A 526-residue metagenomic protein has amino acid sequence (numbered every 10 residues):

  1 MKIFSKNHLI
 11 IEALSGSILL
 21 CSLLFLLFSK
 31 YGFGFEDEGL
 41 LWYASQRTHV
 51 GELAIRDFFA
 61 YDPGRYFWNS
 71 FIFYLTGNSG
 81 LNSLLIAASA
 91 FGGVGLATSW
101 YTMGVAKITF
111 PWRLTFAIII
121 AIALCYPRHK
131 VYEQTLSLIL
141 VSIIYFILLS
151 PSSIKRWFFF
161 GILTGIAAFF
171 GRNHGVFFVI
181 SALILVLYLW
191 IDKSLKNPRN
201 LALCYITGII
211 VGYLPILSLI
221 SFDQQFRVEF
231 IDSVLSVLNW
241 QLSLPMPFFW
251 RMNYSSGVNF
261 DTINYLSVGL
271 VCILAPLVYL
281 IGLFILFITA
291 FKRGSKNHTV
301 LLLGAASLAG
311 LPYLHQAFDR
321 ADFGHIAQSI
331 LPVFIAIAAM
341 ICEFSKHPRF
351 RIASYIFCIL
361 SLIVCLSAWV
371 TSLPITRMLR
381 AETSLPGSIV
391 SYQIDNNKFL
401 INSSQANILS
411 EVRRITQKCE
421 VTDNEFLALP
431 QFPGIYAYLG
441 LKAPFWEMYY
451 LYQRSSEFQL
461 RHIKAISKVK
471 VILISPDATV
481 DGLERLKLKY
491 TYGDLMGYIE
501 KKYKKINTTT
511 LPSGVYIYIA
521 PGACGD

Functional and structural regions predicted by a protein language model:
S29-A44, I55-F71, N78-S79, L451: Extracytoplasmic catalytic/substrate-binding loops of multi-pass membrane glycan-assembly enzymes
A60, G387-Q453, I463-L483, T509-I519: Short periplasmic/luminal acceptor-recognition loop of GT-C membrane glycosyltransferases, typified by
P63, F67, G77-V94, G269-C272: Loop-to-helix entry region of an early transmembrane alpha helix in multi-pass inner-membrane enzymes
I86-I108, F146: Transmembrane-helix motifs of polytopic, lipid-linked glycan transferases
T98, V268-K296, I335-M340: Hydrophobic, aromatic-rich transmembrane alpha-helices and their immediate juxtamembrane boundary segments
A121-L124, W157-R172, F178-L183, I210-V211 (+1 more regions): Membrane-interface alpha helices of multi-pass inner-membrane proteins
V176, F318-Y355: Hydrophobic/aromatic-rich transmembrane helices and adjacent perimembrane loops
K193-L203, L280-A306: Membrane-interface helix-loop-helix junctions at transmembrane boundaries of multi-pass membrane enzymes, predominantly
